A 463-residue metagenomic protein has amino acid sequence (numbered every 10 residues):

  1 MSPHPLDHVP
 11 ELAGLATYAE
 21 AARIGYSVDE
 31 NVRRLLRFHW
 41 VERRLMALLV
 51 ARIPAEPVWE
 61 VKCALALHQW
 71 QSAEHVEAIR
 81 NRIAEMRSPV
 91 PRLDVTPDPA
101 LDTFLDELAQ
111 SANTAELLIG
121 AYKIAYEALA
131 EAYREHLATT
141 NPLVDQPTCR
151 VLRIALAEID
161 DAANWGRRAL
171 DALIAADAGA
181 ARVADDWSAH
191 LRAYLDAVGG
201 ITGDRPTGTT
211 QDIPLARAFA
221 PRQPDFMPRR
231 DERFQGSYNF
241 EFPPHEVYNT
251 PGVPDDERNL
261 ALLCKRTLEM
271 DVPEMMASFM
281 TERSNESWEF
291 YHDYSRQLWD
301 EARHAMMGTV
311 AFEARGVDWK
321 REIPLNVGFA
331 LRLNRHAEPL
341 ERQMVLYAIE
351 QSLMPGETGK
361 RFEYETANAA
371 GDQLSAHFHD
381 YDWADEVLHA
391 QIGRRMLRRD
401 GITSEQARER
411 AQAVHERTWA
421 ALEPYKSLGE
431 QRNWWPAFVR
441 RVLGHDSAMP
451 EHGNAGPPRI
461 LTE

Functional and structural regions predicted by a protein language model:
S2-E463: Non-heme di-metal
